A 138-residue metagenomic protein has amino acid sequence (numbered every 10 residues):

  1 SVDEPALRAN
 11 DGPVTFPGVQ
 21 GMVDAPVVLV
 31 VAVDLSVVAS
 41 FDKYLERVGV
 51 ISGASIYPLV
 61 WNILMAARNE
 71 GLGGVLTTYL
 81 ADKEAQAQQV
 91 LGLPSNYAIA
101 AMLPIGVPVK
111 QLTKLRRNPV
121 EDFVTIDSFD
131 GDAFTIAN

Functional and structural regions predicted by a protein language model:
S1-I56: Glycine/small-residue-rich phosphate/adenosyl-binding loop
G12-P17, A87-V90, K110: Glycine-rich, charged/polar anion/phosphate-binding loops that engage phosphate groups from diverse ligands
V33, T78-Y79, V107: Short secondary-structure boundary segments
S40-Y44, Q86, L115: A short secondary-structure junction signal
I51, E70-Q86: GST superfamily/GST-like fold recognition
L64-A67: Hydrophobic pocket-lining residues that define ligand/cofactor binding sites across diverse proteins
E84-I99: Short, electropositive alpha-helical surface patch
A100-N138: C-terminal helix-cap and adjacent tail motif
